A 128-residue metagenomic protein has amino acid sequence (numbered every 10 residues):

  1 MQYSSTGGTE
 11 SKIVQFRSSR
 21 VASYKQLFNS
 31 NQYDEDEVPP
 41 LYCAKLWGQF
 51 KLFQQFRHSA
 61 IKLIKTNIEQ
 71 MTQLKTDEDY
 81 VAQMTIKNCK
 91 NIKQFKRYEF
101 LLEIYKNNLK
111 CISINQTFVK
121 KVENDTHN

Functional and structural regions predicted by a protein language model:
M1-K65, D125-N128: Hot-dog-fold acyl-thioester-processing enzymes
S30-D36, Q70, K90-I92: Short helix-to-loop capping/linker segments positioned immediately adjacent to catalytic or ligand/cofactor-binding
P39, Q73-L74: Proline-rich low-complexity regions
I64-M71, T85-K87: Short structured motifs
L74-D79, Q83-N128: HotDog/MaoC-like acyl-thioester-processing domains
